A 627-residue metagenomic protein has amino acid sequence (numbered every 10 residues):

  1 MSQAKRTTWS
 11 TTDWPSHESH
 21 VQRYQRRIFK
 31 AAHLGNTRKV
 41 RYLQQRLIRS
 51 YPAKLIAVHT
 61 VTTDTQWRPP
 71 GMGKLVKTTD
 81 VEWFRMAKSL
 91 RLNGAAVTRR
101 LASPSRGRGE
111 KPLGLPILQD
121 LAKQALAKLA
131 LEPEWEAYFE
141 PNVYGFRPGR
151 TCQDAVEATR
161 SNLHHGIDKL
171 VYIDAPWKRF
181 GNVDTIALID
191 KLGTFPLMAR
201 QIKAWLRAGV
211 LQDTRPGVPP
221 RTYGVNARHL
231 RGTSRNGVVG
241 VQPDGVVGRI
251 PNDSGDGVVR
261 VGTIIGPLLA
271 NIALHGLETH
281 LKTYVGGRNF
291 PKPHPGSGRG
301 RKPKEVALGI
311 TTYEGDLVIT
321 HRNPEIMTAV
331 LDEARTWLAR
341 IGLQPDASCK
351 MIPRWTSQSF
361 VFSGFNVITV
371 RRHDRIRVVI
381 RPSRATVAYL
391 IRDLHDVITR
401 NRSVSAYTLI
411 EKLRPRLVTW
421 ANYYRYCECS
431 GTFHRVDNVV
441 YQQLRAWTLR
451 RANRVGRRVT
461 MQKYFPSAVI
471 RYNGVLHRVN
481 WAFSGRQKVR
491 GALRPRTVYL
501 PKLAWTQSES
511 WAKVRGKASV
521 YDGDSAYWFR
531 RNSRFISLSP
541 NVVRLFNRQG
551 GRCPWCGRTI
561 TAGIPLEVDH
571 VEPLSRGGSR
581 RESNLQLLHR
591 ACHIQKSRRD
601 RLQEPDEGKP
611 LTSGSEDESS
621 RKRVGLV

Functional and structural regions predicted by a protein language model:
T7-Q66, L129-G145, P605: Charged boundary/loop elements
G35, G71, A102-S103, A127 (+7 more regions): Mobile genetic element proteins and their domesticated derivatives, centered on retroelements and DNA transposons
P141-N142, R147, D154, A158-S359 (+1 more regions): Conserved polymerase palm-domain catalytic core
P176, G557-R590, D600-R601, G608: Histidine-centered nuclease catalytic patch
I368-R425: Basic, alpha-helical interaction scaffolds
V439-S533, S537, S613-G614: Extended C-terminal regions of large enzymes
F529-N541, V568-L574: Short Cys/His-rich Zn2+-coordinating modules
I536-L566, H589-A591: Short cysteine-rich loop/turn motifs with clustered Cys
